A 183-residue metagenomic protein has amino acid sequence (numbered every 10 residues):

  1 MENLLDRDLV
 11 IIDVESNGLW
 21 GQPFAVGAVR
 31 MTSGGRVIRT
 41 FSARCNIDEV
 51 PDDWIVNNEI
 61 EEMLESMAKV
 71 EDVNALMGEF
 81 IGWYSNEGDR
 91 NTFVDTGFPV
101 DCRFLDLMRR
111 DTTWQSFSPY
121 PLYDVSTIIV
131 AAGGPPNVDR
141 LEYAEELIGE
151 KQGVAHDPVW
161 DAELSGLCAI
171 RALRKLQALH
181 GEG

Functional and structural regions predicted by a protein language model:
M1-E2, A43, A178-G183: Short intrinsically disordered terminal tails
M1-L4, V14-G21, L147-E150, A169-K175: Hydrophobic, well-ordered secondary-structure scaffolds
E2-V10, V14-T96: Conserved non-catalytic scaffold segment of RNase H-like nuclease domains
D13-E15, D101, D124, D161: Acidic active-site catalytic centers that drive phospho-/nucleotidyl reactions and related ester hydrolyses
I47-I55, Y123-G166: Active-site-proximal helix-loop-helix substrate-binding element of RNase H-like nuclease domains
T92-F93, F98, R103, L107 (+1 more regions): Acidic, Mg2+-coordinating catalytic module of metal-dependent nucleases/exonucleases that use a two-metal-ion mechanism
R109-L122: A short alpha->loop->secondary-structure connector
